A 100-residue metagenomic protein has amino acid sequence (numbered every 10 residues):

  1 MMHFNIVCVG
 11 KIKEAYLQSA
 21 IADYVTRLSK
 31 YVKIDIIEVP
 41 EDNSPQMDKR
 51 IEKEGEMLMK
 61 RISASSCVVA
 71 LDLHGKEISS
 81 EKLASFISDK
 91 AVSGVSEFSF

Functional and structural regions predicted by a protein language model:
M1-F100: Post-transcriptional modification and biogenesis factors for structured RNAs of the translation apparatus
